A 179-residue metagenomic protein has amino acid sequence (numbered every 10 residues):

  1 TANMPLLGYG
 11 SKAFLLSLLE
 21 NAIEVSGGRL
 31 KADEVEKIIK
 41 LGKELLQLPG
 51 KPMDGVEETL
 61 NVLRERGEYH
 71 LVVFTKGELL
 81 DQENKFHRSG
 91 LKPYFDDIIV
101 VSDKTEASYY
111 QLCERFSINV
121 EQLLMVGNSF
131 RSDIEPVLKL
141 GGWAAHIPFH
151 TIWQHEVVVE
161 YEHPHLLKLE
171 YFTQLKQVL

Functional and structural regions predicted by a protein language model:
T1-E44: A metal-dependent, Asp-based hydrolase signature
D33, E57, N61, E78-L179: Asp-based, Mg2+/Mn2+-dependent phosphohydrolase catalytic module
P49-G50: Polytopic alpha-helical membrane proteins, predominantly small-molecule transporters/carriers
R64: Conserved ATPase "switch" residues in P-loop NTPase domains
G67-E68, G141: Glycine-centered short loops/turns at secondary-structure junctions
T75: Conserved phosphate-coupling serine/threonine residues in phosphotransfer and NTP-handling enzymes
